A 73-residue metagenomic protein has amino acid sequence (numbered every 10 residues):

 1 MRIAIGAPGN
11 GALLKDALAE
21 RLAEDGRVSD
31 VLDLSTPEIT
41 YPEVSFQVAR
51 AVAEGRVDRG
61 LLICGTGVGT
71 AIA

Functional and structural regions predicted by a protein language model:
M1-E24: Glycine-rich phosphate/diphosphate-binding loop of Rossmann-like nucleotide-binding domains
G6, S29-L32, G60-C64: Short, conserved beta-strand edge motifs with alternating hydrophobic and charged residues
N10, G67-V68: A generic "binding-loop/recognition-motif" signal
A12-L13, E38, P42: Loop/helix-junction capping segments adjacent to catalytic residues or to phosphate/diphosphate-binding pockets
L22-R27, R56: Short helix-capping segments at alpha-helix termini
R27-T40: A short beta-strand-loop structural module common to alpha/beta enzyme folds
V44-T66: Short, structured active-site "lid" loops
G69-A73: Short Gly/Thr/Asp-enriched flexible loops that form oxyanion-binding sites at enzyme active sites
